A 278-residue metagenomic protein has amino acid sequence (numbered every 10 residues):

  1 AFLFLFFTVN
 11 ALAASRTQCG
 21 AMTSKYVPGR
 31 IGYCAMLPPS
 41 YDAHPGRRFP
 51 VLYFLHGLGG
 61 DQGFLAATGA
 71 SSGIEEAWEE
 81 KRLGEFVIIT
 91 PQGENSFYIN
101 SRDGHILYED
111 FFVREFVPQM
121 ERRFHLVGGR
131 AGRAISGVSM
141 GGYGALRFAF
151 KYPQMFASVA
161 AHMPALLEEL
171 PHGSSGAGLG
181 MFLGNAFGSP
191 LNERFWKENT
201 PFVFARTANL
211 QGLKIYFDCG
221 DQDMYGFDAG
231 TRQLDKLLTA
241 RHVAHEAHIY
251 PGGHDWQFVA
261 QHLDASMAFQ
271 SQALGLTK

Functional and structural regions predicted by a protein language model:
A1, A11-L12: Cleavable N-terminal signal peptides
A13-K278: Non-catalytic cap/lid and distal C-terminal segments of serine-dependent acyl enzymes
